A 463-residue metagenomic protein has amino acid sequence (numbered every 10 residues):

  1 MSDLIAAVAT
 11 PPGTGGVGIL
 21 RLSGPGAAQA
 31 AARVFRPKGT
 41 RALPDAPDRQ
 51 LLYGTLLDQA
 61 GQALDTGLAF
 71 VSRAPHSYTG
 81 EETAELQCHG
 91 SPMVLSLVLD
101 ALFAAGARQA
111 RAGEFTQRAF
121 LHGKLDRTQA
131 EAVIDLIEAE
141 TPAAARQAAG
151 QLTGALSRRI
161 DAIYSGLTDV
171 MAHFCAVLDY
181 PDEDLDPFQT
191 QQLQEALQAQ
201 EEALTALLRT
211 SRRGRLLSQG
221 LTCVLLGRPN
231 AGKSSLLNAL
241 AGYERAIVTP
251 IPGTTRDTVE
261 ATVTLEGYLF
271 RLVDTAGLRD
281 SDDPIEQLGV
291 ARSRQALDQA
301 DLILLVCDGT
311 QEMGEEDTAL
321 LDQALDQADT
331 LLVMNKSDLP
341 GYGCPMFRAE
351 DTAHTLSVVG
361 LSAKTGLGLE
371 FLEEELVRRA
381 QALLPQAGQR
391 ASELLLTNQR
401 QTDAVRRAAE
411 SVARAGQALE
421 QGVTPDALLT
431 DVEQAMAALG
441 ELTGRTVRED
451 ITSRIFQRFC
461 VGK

Functional and structural regions predicted by a protein language model:
M1-R146, G150, G154, A328-L331: A glycine-rich (often HGG/GG-containing) alpha/beta subdomain
S2-V8, P12, P142-T264, S281-D283 (+1 more regions): C-terminal-of-GTPase-core extension/linker across diverse P-loop GTPases
L52-R73, G253-S281, L297-L302: Switch I (G2) and immediately adjacent beta-strands of P-loop GTPase domains
H89, C307-T310, K336-S337: Structural motif
A241, A276-G277, D301, D308 (+1 more regions): Short glycine-/small-residue-rich Rossmann-like dinucleotide-binding loops
L272, V306, V333: Generic enzyme active-site microenvironment
L278, E286-V290, T318: Short alpha-helix of the ABC ATPase nucleotide-binding domain corresponding to the H-loop/switch region
E286-T310: Inter-motif core of Ras-like GTPase G domains
